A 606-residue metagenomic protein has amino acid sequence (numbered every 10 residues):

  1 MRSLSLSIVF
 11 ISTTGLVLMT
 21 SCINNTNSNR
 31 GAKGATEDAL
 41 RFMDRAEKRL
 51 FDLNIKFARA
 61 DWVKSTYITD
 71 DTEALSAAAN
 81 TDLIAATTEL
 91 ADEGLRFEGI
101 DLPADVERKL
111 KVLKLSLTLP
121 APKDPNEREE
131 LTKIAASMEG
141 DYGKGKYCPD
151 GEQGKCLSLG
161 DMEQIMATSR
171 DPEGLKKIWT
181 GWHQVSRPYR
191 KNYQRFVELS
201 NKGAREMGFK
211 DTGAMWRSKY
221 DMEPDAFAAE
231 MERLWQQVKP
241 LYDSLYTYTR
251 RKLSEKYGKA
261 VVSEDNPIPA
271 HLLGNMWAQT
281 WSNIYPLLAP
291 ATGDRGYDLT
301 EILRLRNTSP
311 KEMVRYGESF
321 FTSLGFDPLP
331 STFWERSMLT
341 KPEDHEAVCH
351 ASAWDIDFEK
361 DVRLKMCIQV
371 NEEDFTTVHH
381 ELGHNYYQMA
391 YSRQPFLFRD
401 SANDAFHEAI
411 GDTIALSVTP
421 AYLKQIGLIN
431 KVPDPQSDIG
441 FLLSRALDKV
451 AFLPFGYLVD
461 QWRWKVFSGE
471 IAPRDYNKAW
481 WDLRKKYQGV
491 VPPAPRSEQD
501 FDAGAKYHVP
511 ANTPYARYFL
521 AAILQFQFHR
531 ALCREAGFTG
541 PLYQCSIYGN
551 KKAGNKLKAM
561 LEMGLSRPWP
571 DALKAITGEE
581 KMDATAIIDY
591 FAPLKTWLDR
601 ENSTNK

Functional and structural regions predicted by a protein language model:
M1-V9: Bacterial N-terminal signal peptides that target proteins for export
L18-S21: C-terminal motif of bacterial Sec signal peptides marking the signal peptidase cleavage site
I23-A39, D71-T72, K109, L113 (+12 more regions): C-terminal, non-catalytic "cap/extension" segments appended to globular domains
S28-R195, G213, K506, T513 (+3 more regions): N-terminal helix-rich structural modules
G154-G160, T168, Q194-K365, D434-R445 (+1 more regions): Active-site-proximal, well-structured secondary-structure segments within enzyme catalytic domains
G213-A214, S218, Q388-T413, G427: Post-HEXXH active-site segment of zinc metalloproteases
M231-L241, S401-F441: Post-HExxH zinc-binding segment in Zn-dependent metallohydrolases
E373-M389, E408-D412, W462: Active-site recognition of the HExxH zinc-binding catalytic motif
